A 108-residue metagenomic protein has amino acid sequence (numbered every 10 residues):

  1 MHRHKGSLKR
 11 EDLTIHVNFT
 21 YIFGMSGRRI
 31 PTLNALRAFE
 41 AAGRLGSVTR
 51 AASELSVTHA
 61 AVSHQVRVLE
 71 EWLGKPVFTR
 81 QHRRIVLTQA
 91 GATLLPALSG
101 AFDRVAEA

Functional and structural regions predicted by a protein language model:
M1-I30: Short, intrinsically disordered or compositionally biased N-terminal tails of bacterial proteins
A35-A42, L94: Short alpha-helical "packing" element that flanks the helix-turn-helix/winged-helix DNA-binding module
R37, S63-Q65, T79: Base-recognition residues in the alpha-helical recognition helix of bacterial helix-turn-helix
A41-S56: Short helix-boundary/capping micro-motifs
S53, H64, E71, A92: Alpha-helical residues within the helix-turn-helix
T58, Q65-V68: Residues within the DNA-recognition helix of helix-turn-helix
E70-L87: A short LG(V/I)-centered, amphipathic sequence patch enriched for acidic residue(s) preceding the LG motif
W72-L73, L94-A108: Alpha-helical linker/hinge and terminal dimerization helices associated with HTH transcriptional regulators
